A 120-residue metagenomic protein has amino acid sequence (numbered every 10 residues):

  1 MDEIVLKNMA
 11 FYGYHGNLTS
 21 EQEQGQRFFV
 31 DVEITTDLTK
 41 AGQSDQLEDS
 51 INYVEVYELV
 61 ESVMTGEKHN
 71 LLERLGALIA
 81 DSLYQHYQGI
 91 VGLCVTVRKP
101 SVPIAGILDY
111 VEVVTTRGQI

Functional and structural regions predicted by a protein language model:
M1-I120: N-terminal, polar/charged subdomain of small-to-medium soluble alpha/beta proteins
